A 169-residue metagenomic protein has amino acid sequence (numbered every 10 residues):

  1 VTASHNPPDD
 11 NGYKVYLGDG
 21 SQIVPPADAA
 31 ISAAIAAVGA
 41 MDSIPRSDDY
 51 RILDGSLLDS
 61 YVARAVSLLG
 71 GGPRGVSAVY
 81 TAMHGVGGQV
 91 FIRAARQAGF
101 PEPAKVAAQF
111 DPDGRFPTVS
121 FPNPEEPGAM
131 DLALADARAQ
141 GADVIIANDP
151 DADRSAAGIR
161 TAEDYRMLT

Functional and structural regions predicted by a protein language model:
V1-T2, Y16-G18, V79, M83 (+3 more regions): Generic beta-strand/beta-sheet core signal
H5: Signature for phosphate-centric chemistry
D9-A137: Gly/Ser/Thr-enriched, mixed-charge loops and adjacent short helices that form phosphate/oxyanion-binding elements
G18-S21, A33, G39-A40, R138-T169: Replace "Mg2+/Mn2+-dependent" with "divalent metal-dependent
